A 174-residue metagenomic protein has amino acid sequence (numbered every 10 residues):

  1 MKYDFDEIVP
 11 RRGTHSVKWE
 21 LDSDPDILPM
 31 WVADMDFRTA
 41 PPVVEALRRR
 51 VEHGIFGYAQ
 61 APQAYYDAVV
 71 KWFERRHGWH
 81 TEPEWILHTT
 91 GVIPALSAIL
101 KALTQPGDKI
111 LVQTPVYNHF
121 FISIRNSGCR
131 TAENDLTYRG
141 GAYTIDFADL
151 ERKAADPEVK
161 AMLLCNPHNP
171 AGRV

Functional and structural regions predicted by a protein language model:
M1-V9, Q113-F120: Short, charge-rich amphipathic segments
K2-G91, A98: N-terminal small-domain helix-loop-helix segment of the aminotransferase-like
F56-V174: Conserved core of the PLP fold type I
